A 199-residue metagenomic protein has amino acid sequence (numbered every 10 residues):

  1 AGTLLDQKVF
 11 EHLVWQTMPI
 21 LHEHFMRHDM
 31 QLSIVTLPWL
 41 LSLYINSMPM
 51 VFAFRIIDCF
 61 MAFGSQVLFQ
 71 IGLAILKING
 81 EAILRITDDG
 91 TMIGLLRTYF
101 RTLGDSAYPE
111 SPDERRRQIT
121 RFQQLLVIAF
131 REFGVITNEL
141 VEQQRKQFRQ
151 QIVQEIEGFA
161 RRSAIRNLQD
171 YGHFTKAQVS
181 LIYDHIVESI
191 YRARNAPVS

Functional and structural regions predicted by a protein language model:
A1-S199: Eukaryotic endosomal/vacuolar membrane-trafficking regulators centered on PX-domain-mediated PI3P pathways
